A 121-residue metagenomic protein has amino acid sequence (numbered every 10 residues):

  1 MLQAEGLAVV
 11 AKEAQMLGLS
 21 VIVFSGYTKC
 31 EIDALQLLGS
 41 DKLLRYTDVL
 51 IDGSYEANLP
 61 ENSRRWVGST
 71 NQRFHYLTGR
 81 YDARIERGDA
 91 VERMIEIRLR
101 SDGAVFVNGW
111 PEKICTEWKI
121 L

Functional and structural regions predicted by a protein language model:
M1, F24-Y27: Glycine-rich beta-strand-to-loop/alpha-helix junction loops that act as flexible
M1-K12, Q72, Y76-T78: Conserved glycine-rich "GG(E/T)P / GGGxP" loop and the immediately following alpha-helix in the radical SAM core
A8-G18, I22: Surface-exposed amphipathic alpha-helices with a cationic face
L17, G26-Y27, D33-L121: Auxiliary Fe-S-binding modules of radical SAM enzymes
